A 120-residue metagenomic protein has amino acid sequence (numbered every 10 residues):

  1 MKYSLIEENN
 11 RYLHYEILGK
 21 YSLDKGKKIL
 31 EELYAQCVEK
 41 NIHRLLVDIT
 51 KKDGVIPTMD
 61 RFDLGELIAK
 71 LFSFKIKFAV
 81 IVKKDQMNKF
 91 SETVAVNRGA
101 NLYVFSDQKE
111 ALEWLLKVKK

Functional and structural regions predicted by a protein language model:
M1-K120: Amphipathic, Lys/Arg-enriched alpha-helical "gate/interface" segment within cytosolic domains that mediates
